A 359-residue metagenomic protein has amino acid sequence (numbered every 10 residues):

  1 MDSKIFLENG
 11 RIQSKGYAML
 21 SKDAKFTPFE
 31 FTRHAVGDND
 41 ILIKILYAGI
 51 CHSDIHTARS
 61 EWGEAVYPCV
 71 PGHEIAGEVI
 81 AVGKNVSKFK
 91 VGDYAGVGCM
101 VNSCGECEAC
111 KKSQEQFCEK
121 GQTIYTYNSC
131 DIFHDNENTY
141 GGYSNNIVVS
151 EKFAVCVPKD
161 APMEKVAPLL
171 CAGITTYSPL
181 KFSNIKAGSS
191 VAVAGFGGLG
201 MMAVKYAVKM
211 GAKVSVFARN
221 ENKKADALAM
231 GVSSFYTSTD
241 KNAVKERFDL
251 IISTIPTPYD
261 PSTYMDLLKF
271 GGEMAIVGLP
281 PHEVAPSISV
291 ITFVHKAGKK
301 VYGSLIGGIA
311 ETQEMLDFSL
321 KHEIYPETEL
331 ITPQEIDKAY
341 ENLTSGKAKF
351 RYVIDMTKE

Functional and structural regions predicted by a protein language model:
M1-A76, G141, N145-V149, T357-E359: Short N-terminal strand-loop motif that marks the start of NAD(P)H/FAD-dependent oxidoreductase cofactor-binding domains
D2-I12, V216, I309-E359: C-terminal hydrophobic helical "lid"/dimerization subdomain of Rossmann-like NAD(P)H-dependent oxidoreductases
H34-A48, E61-K111, E115-Q116, C156-E164: Glycine-rich beta-strand-centered segment in the early N-terminal region that forms part of a ligand/cofactor-binding
C51, C99-K152: Cysteine-cluster motifs in flexible loop/terminal segments that predominantly coordinate metals
N145, K152, P158-T239: Mid-domain Rossmann-like dinucleotide-binding core that forms the NAD(H)/NADP(H) cofactor-binding site
A243-L250: A short acidic, Gly/Pro-enriched loop at the edge of an enzyme's catalytic core that lines a small-molecule cofactor
I255-E327, P333, M356-E359: Glycine-rich phosphate-binding loop and adjacent beta-alpha segment of Rossmann(oid) nucleotide-cofactor-binding
